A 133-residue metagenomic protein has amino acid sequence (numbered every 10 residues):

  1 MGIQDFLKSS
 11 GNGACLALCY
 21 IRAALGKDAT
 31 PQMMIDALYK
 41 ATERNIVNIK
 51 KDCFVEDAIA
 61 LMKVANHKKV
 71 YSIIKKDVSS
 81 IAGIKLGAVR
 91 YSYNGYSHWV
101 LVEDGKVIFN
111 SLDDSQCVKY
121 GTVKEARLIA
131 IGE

Functional and structural regions predicted by a protein language model:
M1-I3, K75-K76, I129: Contiguous, function-dense segments enriched for cysteine-driven chemistry and partner/ligand-binding capacity
M1-N48: Active-site nucleophile-adjacent alpha helix/oxyanion-hole segment immediately C-terminal to the catalytic cysteine
K40-N94, E103-L112, C117-K124: Conserved active-site-adjacent core of cysteine acyl-enzyme catalytic domains
G121-E133: Short, structured beta-strand segments at or near domain termini in extracellular proteins/domains
